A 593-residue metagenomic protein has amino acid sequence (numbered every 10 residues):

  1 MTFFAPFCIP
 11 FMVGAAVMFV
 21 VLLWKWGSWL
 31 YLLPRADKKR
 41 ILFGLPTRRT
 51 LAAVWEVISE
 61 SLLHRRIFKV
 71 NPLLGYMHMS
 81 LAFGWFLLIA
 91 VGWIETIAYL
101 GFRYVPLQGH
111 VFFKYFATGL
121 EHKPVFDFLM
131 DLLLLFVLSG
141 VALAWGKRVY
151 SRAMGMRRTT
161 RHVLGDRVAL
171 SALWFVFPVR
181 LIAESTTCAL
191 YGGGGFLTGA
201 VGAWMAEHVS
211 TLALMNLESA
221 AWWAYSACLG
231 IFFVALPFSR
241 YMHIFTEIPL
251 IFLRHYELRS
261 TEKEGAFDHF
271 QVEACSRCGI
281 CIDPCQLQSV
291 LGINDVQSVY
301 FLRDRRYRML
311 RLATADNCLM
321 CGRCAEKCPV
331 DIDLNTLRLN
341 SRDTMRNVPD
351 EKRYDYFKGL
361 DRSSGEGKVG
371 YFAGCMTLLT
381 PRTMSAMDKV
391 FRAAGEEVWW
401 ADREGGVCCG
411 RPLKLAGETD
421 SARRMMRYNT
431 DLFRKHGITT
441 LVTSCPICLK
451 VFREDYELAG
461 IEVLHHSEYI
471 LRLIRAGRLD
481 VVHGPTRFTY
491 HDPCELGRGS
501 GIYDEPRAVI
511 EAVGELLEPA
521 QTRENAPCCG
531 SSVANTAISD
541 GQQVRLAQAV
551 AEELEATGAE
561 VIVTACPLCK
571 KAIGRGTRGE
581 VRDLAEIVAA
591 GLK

Functional and structural regions predicted by a protein language model:
M1-A266, I282, M345: Membrane-embedded alpha-helical bundles of multi-pass integral membrane proteins
K69-G75, Q288, D316, R353-Y354: Short coil/turn segments at secondary-structure boundaries
M205-A213, T261-K263, H269, E326-K327 (+1 more regions): Iron-sulfur cluster-binding electron-transfer modules in prokaryotic oxidoreductases
S219, S276, G514-E515: Helix-loop elements that line ligand-binding/catalytic pockets
T246, S276, I280-R305, L312-M345 (+3 more regions): Iron-sulfur cluster-binding cysteine motifs and their immediate structural context in ferredoxin-like electron-transfer
I251-R254, L291-R306, R507-V513, T522-N525: Active/binding-pocket-proximal capping segment
R259-D268, F301-L310: Short Cys/His-rich Zn2+-coordinating modules
H269-S276: Sequence context surrounding c-type heme c attachment/ligation sites in exported
